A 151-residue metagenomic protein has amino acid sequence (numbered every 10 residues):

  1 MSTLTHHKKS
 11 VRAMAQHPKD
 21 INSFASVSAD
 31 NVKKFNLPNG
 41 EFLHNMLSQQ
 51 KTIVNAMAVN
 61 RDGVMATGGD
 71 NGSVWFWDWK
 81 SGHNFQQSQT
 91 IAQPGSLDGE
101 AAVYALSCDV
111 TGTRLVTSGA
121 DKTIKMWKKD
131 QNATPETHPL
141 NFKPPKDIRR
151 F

Functional and structural regions predicted by a protein language model:
M1-H6, A13-M14, F42-Q49, N84-D98 (+1 more regions): Short C-terminal beta-strands that terminate individual repeats in beta-propeller domains, predominantly WD40 blades
K8, N31-V32, V64, S73 (+3 more regions): A conserved positional marker within WD40/Gbeta-like beta-propeller blades
K9-Q16, K51-V59, G95-C108, K146-R150: Canonical WD40 repeat/beta-propeller blade segments in eukaryotic WD-repeat proteins
M14, V32-N36, V74-D78, S118 (+1 more regions): WD40-repeat beta-propellers
A15-I21, V27, M57-G63, G68 (+1 more regions): Loop/turn segments within WD40 beta-propeller blades
K51-H83: Loop/turn-rich, solvent-exposed surfaces of beta-rich toroidal or solenoidal domains
Y104-F151: Blade-level signature of beta-propeller repeat domains, shared across WD40, Kelch, NHL, RCC1 and BNR/Asp-box propellers
